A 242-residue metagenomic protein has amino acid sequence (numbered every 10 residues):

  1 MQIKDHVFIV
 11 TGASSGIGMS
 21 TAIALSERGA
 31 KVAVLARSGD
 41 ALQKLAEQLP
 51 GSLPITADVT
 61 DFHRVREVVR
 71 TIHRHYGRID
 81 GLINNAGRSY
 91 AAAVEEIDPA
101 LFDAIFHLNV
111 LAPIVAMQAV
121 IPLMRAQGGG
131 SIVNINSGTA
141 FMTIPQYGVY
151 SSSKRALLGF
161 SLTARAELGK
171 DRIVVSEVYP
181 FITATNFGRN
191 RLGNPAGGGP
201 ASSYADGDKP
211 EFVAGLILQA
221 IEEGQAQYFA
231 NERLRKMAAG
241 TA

Functional and structural regions predicted by a protein language model:
S14-S15: Conserved glycine-rich cofactor-binding loop
A30-L45: Conserved glycine-rich Rossmann-like NAD(P)H-binding loop of the short-chain dehydrogenase/reductase
A57-E67, P99: The beta1-alpha1 cofactor-binding region of Rossmann-like NAD(H)/NADP(H)-dependent oxidoreductases
A93-V94, D98-D103: Substrate-binding pocket helix/loop in short-chain dehydrogenase/reductase
M117, S153: Active-site helix of classical SDR
S137: Residue(s) in the substrate-gating loop at a strand-loop-helix junction that position the organic substrate next
E177, A196-M237: C-terminal helical subdomain
